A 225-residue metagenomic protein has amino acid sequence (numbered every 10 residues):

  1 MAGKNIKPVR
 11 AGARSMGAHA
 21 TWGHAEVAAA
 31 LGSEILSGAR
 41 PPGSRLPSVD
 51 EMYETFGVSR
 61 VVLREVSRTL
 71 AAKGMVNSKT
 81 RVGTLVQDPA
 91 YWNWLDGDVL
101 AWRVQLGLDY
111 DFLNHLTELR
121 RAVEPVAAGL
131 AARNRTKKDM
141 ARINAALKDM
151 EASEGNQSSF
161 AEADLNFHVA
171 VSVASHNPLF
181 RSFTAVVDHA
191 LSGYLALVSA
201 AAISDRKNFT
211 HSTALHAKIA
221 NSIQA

Functional and structural regions predicted by a protein language model:
M1-V123, G129: Short linear motifs at protein or domain termini
S15-M16, G107-N114, A128-R133, E151-G155 (+1 more regions): A ubiquitous short alpha-helical element
H19, E26, R64, F160-D164 (+1 more regions): Juxtamembrane/interface motifs at transmembrane-helix termini
W22, K207-T210: Short helix-capping and inter-helix turn/linker motifs at the boundaries of alpha-helical repeat units
A71, D111, N166-F167, A214: Short, conserved clusters of charged catalytic residues that mark active-site and nucleotide-handling motifs
L116-L197, L215-K218: Conserved amphipathic alpha-helical segments that form helical-bundle/coiled-coil interaction surfaces
I223-A225: Short acidic-aromatic low-complexity motifs
